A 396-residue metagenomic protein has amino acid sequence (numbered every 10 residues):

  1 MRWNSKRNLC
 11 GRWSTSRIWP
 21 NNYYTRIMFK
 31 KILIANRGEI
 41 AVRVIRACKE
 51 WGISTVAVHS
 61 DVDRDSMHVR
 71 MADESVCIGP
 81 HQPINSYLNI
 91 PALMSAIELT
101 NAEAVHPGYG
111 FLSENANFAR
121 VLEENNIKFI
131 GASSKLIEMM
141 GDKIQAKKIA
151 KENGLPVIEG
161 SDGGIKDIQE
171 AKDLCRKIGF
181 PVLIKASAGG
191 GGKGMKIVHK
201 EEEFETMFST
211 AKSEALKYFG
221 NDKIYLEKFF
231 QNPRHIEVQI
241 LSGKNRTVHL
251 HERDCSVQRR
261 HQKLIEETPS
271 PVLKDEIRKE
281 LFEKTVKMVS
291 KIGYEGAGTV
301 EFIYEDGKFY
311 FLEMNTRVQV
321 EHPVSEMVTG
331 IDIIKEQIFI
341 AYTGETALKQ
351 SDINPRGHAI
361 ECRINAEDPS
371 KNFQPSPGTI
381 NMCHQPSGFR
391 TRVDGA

Functional and structural regions predicted by a protein language model:
M1-S5: Generic structural motif
R7-G11: Short histidine-centered loop motifs in beta-beta connectors
W13-N22: A structural signal for short beta-strand/turn segments enriched in small hydrophobics and glycine
M28-V300, Y304-H322: N-terminal beta-alpha lobe that positions the nucleotide/phosphoryl donor in ATP/NTP-coupled carboxylate activation
A347, D352-A396: Glycine-rich active-site loop/lid that clamps phosphate-bearing ligands
